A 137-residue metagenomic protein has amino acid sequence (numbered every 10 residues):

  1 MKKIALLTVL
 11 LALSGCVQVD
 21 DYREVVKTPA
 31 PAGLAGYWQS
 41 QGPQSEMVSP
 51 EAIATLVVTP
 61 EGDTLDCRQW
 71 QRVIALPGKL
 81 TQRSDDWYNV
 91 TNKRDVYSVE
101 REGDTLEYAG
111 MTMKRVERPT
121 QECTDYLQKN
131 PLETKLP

Functional and structural regions predicted by a protein language model:
M1-I4: Positively charged n-region of N-terminal signal peptides that target proteins for export
A12-G15: C-terminal motif of bacterial Sec signal peptides marking the signal peptidase cleavage site
V17-V19: Bacterial signal peptide processing site
Y22-Q39: N-terminal helix-cap/turn-to-beta initiation motif at the start of protein domains
E24-V25, E46-V48, V73-G78, Q128-L136: Extracellular/mature segments of secreted proteins
S40-W87: N-terminal glycine/threonine-rich, aromatic-flanked beta-hairpin/loop signature
Q82-Y88, E100-T105: Ser/Thr- and Asn-enriched, surface-exposed coil loops between beta-strands
A109-P137: C-terminal partner/receptor-binding element of secreted or periplasmic proteins
